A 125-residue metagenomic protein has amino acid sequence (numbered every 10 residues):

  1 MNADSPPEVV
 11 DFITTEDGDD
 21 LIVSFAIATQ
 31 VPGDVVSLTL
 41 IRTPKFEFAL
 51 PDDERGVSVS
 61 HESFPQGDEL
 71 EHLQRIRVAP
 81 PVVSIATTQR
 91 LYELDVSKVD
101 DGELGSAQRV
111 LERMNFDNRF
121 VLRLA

Functional and structural regions predicted by a protein language model:
M1-G33: Charge-rich, low-complexity N-terminal segments
N2, E16, F48-V57, T87: An extracellular/secretory-lumen and virion-surface interaction module
D20-G56: Short, well-structured hydrophobic secondary-structure segments
P32-P44, E71-H72, L91-K98: Short amphipathic beta-strand/extended segments with alternating polar/hydrophobic composition
E47-P81: Short, internal acidic amphipathic alpha-helical interface segments that mediate docking to partner proteins
R77-L91: Short acidic, glycine/tyrosine-flanked loop/strand segments centered on an H-E-D-like triad
T88-A125: Mixed-charge, glycine-accented linear interaction segment located at domain edges/termini
